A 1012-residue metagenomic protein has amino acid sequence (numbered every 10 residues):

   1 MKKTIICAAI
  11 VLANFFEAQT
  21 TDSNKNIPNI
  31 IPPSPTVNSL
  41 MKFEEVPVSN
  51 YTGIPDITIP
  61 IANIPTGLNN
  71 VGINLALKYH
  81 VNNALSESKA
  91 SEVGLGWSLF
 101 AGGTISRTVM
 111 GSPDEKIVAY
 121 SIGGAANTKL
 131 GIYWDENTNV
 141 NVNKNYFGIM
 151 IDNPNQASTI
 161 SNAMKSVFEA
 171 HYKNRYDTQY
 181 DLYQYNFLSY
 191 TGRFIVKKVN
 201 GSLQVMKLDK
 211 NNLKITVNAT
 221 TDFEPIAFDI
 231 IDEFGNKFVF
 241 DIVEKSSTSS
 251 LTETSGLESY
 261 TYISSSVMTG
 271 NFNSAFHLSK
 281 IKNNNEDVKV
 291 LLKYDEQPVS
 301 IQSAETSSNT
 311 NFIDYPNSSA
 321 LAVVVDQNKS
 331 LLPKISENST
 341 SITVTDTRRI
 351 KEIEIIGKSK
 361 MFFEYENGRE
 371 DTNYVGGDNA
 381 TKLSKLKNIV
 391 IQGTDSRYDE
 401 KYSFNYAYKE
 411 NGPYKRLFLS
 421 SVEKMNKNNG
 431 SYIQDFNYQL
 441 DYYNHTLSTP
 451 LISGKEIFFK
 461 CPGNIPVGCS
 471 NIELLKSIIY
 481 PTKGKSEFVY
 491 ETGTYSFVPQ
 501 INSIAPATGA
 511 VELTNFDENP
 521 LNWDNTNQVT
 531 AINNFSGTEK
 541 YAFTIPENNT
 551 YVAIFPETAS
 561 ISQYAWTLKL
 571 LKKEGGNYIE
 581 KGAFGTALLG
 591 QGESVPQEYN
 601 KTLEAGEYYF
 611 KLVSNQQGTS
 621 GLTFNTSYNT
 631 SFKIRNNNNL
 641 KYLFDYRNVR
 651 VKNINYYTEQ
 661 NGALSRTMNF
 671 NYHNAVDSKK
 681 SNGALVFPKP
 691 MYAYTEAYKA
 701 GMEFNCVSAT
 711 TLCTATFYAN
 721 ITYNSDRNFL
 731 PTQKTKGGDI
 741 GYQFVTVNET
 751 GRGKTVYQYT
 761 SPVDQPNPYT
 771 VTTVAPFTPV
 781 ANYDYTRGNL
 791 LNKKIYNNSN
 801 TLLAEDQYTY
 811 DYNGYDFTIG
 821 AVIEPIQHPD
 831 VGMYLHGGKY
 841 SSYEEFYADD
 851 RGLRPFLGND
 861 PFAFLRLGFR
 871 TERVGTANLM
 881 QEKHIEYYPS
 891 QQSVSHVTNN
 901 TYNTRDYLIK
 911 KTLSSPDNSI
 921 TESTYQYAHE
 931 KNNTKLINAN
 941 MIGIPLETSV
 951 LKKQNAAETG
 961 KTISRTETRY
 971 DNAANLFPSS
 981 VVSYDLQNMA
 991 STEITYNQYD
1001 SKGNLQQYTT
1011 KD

Functional and structural regions predicted by a protein language model:
M1-S23: Bacterial Sec-dependent N-terminal signal peptides
T20-I532, N625-E967: Conserved catalytic cores of ATP-dependent inositol ring kinases
N527-I545: Non-catalytic, beta-strand-enriched accessory regions in extracellular/secretory proteins and membrane protein
F535-S536, I545-N577, G582-A583: Acidic, Ser/Thr/Pro-rich low-complexity intrinsically disordered segments
N549, K601-Q617: Noncatalytic modules at the cell exterior or secretory-pathway interfaces, chiefly beta-strand-rich lectin/adhesion
E580-E593: Solvent-exposed serine/threonine-rich low-complexity stretches and specific carbohydrate-binding patches
V595-K601: Exposed aromatic-hydrophobic patches
A928-D1012: Extended, charge-rich low-complexity regions and/or helical-solenoid scaffolds
